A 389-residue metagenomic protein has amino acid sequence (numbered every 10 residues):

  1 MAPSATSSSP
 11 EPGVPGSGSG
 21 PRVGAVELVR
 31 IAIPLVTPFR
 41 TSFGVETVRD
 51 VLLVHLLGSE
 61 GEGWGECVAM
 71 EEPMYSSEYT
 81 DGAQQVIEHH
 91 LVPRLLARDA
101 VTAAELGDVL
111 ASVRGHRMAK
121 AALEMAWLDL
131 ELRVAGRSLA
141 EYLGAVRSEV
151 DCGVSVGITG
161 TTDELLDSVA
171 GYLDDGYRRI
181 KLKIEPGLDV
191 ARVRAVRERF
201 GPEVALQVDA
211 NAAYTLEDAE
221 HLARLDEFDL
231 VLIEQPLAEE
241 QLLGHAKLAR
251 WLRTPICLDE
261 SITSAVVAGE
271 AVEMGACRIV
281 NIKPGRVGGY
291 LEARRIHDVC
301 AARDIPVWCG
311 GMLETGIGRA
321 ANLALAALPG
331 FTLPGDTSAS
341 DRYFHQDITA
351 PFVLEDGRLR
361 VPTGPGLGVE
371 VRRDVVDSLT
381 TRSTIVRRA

Functional and structural regions predicted by a protein language model:
A2-Q207, N211-L216, E220, R224-E227 (+2 more regions): N-terminal capping/lid subdomain adjacent to the active-site entrance of alpha/beta enzymes
E66, E124, E234, E260 (+1 more regions): Acidic-residue sensor for enzyme active/binding pockets
L91, P236-L237, C309: A short glycine-rich beta-strand->turn/loop micro-motif centered on a GG-aromatic cluster
A122, D163, G187, L216-E217 (+4 more regions): Residue-level recognition of alpha-helix initiation/capping sites
G144-G153, R197, A223-I233, A268-R286: Long, low-complexity, intrinsically disordered polar/charged segments
R179-P186, Q207-A212, D229-E239, P255-T263 (+1 more regions): Catalytic beta/alpha-barrel core
E240-C257, I262-R358: Shared catalytic-loop signature of beta/alpha-barrel
